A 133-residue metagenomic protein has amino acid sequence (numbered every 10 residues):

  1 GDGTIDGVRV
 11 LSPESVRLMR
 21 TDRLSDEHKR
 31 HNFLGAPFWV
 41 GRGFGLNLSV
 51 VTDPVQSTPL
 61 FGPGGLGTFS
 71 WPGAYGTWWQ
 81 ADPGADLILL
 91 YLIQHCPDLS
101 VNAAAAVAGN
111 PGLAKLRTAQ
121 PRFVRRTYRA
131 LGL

Functional and structural regions predicted by a protein language model:
G1-L133: Catalytic loop of the DD-peptidase/beta-lactamase superfamily, centered on the K-T-G motif and neighboring
